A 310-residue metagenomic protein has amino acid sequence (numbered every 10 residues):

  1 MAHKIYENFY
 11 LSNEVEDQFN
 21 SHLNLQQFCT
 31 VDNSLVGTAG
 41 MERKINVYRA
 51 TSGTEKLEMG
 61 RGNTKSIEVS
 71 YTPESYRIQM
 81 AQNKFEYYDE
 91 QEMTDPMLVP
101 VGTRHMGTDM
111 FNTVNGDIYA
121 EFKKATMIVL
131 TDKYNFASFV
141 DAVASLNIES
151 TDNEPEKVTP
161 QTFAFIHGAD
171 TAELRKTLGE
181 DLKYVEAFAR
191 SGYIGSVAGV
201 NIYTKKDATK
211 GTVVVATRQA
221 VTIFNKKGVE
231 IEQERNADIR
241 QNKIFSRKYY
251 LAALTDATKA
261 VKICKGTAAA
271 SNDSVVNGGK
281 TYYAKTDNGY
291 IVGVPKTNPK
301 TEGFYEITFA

Functional and structural regions predicted by a protein language model:
M1-F28, T217-R218, K226-A270, N288 (+2 more regions): Protruding loop/beta-arch "assembly-hinge" segments enriched in small, turn-prone residues
M1-Y71, V221, D238: N-terminal "assembly arms/tails" that initiate or stabilize quaternary assembly in self-assembling proteins
T54-K56, D95, E173-K176, F224 (+1 more regions): Short helix/loop capping segments that flank catalytic or ligand/cofactor-binding pockets
V69-M93: Short acidic, glycine/tyrosine-flanked loop/strand segments centered on an H-E-D-like triad
Y88-P155, K262, T267-A268: Alpha-helical scaffold segments that mediate packing/assembly in large oligomeric complexes
K124-S196: Extended, solvent-exposed, turn-rich assembly/linker loops in the middle of proteins
S191-E234: Glycine/small-residue-rich hydrophobic helix-like segments
Y282-K285: A short beta-strand micro-motif
